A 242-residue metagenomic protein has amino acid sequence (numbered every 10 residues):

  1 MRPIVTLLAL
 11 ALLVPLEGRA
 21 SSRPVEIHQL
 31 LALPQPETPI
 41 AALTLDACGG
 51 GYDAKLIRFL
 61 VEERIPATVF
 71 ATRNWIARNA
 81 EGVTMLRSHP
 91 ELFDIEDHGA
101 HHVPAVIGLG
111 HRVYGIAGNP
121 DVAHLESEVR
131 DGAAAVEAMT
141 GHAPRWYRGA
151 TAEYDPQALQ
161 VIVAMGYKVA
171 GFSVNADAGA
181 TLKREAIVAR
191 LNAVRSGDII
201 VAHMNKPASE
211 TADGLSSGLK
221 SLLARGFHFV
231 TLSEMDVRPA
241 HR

Functional and structural regions predicted by a protein language model:
M1-L43, G49-R58, E62, V83-T84 (+2 more regions): N-terminal pre-catalytic segment of deacetylase/amide-hydrolase enzymes
S21-L109, V113, P120, A133-A138 (+1 more regions): Active-site beta->alpha N-cap acidic-glycine motif
I40, G51-K55, E81, H124-S127 (+5 more regions): Extracytoplasmic/secreted proteins, especially bacterial periplasmic and envelope-associated proteins
A41-T44, A67-A71, D94-D97, R145-R148 (+3 more regions): Structural recognition of the beta-strand scaffold that forms the well-ordered cores of secreted hydrolase catalytic
A47-Y52, A71-E81, R148-D155, D177-L182 (+1 more regions): Acidic-and-aromatic substrate-binding clefts and catalytic sites of carbohydrate-active enzymes
A105-V113, T181-E185, E210-S216, R242: Histidine/acidic-residue-rich catalytic or RNA/ligand-binding cores of hydrolases and nuclease-related proteins
A143, E153-V194, F227-R238: His/Asp/Glu-enriched short active-site or ligand-binding loop at hydrolase and phosphoryl-transfer sites
R195-S233: Catalytic grooves of carbohydrate-active enzymes
